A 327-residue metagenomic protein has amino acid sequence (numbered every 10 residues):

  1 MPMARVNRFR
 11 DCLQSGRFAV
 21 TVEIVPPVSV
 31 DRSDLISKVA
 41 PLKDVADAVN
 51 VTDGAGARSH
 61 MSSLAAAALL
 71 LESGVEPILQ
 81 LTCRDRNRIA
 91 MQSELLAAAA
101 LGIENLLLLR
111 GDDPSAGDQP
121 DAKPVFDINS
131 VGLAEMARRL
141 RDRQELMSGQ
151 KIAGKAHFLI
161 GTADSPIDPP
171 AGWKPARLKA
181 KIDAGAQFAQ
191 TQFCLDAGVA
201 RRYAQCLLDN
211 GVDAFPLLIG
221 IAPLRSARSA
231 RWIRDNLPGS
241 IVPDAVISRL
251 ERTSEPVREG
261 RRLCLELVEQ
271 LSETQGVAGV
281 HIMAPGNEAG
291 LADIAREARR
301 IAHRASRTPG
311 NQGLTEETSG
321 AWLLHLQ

Functional and structural regions predicted by a protein language model:
M1-V22, S29, E145-K155, G320-L326: N-terminal amphipathic alpha-helix/helix-capping segment at the start of soluble metabolic enzymes
V20-S33, P77-I89, F158-W173, L250-R262: Active-site mouth loops of central-metabolism enzymes
E23, V49, A98, K181 (+3 more regions): Conserved, mostly hydrophobic/aromatic
S29-P41, S62-S63, I89-L95, P170-A180 (+1 more regions): Short, acidic/polar
D31-S33, A57-L69, N87-S93, D113-L133 (+4 more regions): Active-site-adjacent beta->alpha loops and helix N-cap segments on the catalytic face of soluble alpha/beta enzymes
V49-S59, L81-T82, F188-D196, H281-A284: Catalytic beta/alpha-barrel core
C83-L101: Glycine-rich anion/phosphate-binding loops
P124-A153, A163-D168, N210-L267, G286 (+2 more regions): Active-site pocket-lining/capping segments in soluble small-molecule metabolic enzymes
